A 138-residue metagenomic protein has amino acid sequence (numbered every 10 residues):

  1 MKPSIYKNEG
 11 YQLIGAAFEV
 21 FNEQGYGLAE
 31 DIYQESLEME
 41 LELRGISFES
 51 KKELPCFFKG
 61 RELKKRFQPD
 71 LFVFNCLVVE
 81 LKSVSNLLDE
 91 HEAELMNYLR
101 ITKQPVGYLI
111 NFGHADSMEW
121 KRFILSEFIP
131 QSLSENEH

Functional and structural regions predicted by a protein language model:
M1-S47, I124-H138: Solvent-exposed, charged helical/coil patches that constitute nucleic-acid or partner-interaction surfaces
G25, P69-L87, Y98: Conserved catalytic cores of phosphodiester-cleaving nucleases, focusing on short active-site segments
Q34, L54, F112: Residue-level "edge-of-site" marker
L37, F57-F58, A115: Short secondary-structure capping/turn micro-motifs that flank functional sites
E42-K59: A short acidic/basic microdomain associated with nuclease active sites
E62-F67: A short, glycine/Asx- and small/polar-enriched loop/turn that sits immediately N-terminal to a beta-strand
K82-Q131, E135-E137: Nucleic-acid nuclease catalytic cores
